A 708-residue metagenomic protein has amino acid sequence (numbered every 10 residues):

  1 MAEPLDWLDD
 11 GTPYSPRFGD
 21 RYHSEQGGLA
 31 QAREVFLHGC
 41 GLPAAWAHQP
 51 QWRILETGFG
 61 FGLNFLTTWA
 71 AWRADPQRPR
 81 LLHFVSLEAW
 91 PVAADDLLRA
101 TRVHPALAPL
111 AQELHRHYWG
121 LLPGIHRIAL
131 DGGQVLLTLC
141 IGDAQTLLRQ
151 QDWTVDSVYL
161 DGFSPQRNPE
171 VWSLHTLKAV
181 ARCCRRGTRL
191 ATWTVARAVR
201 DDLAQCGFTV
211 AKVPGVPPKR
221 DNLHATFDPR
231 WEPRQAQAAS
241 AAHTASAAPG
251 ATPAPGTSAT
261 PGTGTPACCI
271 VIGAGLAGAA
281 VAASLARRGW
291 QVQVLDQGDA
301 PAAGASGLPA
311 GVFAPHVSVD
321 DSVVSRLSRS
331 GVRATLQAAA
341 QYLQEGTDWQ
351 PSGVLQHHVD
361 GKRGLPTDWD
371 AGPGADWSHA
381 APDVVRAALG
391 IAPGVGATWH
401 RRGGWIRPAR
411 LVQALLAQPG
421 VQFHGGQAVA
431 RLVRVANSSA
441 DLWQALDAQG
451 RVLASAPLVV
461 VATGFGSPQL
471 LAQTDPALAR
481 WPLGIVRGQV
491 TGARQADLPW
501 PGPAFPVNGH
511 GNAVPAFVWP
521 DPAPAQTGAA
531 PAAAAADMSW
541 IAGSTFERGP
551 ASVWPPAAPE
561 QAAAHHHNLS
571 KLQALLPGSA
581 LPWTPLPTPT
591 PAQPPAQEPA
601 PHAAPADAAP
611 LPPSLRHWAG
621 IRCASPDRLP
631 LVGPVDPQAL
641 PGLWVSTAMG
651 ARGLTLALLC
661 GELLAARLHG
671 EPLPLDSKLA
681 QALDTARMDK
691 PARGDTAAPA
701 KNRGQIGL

Functional and structural regions predicted by a protein language model:
W46-W153, L174: The AdoMet/dcAdoMet-binding core of the Class I SAM-like
A267-Q293: N-terminal Rossmann-like FAD-binding beta1-loop-alpha1 element of flavoenzymes
R287-S306: Glycine-rich FAD pyrophosphate-binding loop
A302, G450-P506, A558-Q561: Central helical "cap/lid" subdomain
G311-G390, G394: Dinucleotide-binding Rossmann-like beta1-alpha1 core, especially the glycine-rich loop that anchors the ADP
V317-V319, V324, E345, L498-G642: Active-site lid/adjacent beta-loop-alpha segment flanking the redox-cofactor pocket in flavoenzymes
R402, G578-L708: C-terminal catalytic lobe of FAD-dependent flavoproteins
G425-W443: A conserved short coil-to-beta-strand element within the FAD-binding core of flavoproteins
